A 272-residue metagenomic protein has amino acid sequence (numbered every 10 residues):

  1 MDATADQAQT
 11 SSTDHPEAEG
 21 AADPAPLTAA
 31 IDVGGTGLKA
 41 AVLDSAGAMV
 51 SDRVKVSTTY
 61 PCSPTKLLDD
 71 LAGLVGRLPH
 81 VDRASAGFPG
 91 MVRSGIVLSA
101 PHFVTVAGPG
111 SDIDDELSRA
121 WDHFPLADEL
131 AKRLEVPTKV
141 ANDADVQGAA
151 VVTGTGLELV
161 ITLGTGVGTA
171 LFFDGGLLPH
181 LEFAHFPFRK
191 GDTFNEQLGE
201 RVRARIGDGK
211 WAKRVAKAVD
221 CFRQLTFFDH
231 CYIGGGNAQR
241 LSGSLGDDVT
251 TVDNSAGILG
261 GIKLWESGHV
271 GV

Functional and structural regions predicted by a protein language model:
D2-T4, H15-K66, G110-D112, F173-R205: Short glycine-rich, Thr/Ser-proximal phosphate-binding strand/loop in the N-terminal lobe of ATP-dependent enzymes
T28-D32, R83-S85, E158-T162, Y232: Short glycine-aspartate micro-motif
V54-K55, T59-V81, D192-V272: Adenine-nucleotide phosphate-binding core of ATP-dependent small-molecule kinases
T59-A72, G76, D82-R83, M91-A150 (+2 more regions): Glycine-rich phosphate-binding loop and adjoining helix at the ATP-binding site of ATP-dependent phosphoryl-transfer
F88, L163-T165, G235-G236: Short secondary-structure boundary segments
A120-Q147, L177-K217: Glycine-rich phosphate-binding loop plus the immediately following alpha-helix
A144-L163: Short, electropositive alpha-helical surface patch
